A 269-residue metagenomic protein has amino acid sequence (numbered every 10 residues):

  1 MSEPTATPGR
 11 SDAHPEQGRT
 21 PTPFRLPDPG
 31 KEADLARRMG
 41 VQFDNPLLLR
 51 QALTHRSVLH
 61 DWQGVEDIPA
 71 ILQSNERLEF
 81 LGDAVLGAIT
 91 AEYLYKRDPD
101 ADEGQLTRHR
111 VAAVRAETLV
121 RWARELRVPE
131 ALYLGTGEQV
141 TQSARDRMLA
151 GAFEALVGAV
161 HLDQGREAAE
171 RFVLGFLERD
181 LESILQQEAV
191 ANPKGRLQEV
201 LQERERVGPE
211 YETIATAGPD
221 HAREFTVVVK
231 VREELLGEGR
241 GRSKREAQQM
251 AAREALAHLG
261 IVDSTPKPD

Functional and structural regions predicted by a protein language model:
M1-D269: Double-stranded RNA-binding/processing signature
